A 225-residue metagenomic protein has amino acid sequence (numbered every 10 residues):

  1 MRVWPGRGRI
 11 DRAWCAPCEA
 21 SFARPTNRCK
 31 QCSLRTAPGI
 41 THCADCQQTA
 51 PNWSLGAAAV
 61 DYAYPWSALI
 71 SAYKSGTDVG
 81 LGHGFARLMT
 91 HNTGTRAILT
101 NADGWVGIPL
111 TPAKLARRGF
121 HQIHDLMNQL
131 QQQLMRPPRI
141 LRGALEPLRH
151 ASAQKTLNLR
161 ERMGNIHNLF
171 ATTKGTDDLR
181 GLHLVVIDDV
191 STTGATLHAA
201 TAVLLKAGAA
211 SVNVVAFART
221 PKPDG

Functional and structural regions predicted by a protein language model:
M1-G225: Glycine-rich phosphate/pyrophosphate-handling loop used in enzymes and phosphotransfer proteins
